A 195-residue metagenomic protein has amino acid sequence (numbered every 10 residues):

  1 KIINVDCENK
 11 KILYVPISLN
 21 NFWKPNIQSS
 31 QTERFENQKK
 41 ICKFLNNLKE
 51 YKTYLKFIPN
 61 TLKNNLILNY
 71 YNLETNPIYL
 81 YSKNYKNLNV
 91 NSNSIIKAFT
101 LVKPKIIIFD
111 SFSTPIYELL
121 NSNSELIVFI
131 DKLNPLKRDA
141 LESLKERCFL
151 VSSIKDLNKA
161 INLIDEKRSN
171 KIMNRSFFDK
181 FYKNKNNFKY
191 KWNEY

Functional and structural regions predicted by a protein language model:
K1, C7, Y79-K83, K105-I106 (+1 more regions): Catalytic binding pocket for nucleotide-activated donors in carbohydrate/polymer assembly enzymes
K1-K83: Conserved catalytic-core segment of nucleotide-activated headgroup transferases in glycan assembly
V15-P16, K56-F57, S92, I108-F112 (+1 more regions): Short His-Asn-centered micro-motif
V15-P25, S29, Q38-L48, K56 (+1 more regions): Long, C-terminal catalytic modules of enzymes
W23, K97, P135-D139: A generic structural signal for ordered alpha-helices
K52, K86-N89, R147: Conserved beta-strand segments of alpha/beta enzyme cores
N60-Y117, N121-S122: Donor nucleotide-activated moiety binding/catalytic core segment of transferases that use nucleotide-activated donors
